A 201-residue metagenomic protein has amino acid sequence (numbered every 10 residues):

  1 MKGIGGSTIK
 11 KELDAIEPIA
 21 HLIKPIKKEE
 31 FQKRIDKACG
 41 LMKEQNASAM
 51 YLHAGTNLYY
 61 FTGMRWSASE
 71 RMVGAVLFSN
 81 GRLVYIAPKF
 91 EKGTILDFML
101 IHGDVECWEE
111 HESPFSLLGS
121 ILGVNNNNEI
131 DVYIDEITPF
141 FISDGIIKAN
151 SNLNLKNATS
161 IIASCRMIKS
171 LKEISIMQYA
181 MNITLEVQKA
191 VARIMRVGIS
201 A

Functional and structural regions predicted by a protein language model:
M1-V187: A composition/biophysics-driven feature that prefers long, compositionally simple stretches
E30-F31, M195-A201: Signal-transducing coiled-coil linker helices
V187-V197: N-terminal glycine-rich flavin-associated loop
